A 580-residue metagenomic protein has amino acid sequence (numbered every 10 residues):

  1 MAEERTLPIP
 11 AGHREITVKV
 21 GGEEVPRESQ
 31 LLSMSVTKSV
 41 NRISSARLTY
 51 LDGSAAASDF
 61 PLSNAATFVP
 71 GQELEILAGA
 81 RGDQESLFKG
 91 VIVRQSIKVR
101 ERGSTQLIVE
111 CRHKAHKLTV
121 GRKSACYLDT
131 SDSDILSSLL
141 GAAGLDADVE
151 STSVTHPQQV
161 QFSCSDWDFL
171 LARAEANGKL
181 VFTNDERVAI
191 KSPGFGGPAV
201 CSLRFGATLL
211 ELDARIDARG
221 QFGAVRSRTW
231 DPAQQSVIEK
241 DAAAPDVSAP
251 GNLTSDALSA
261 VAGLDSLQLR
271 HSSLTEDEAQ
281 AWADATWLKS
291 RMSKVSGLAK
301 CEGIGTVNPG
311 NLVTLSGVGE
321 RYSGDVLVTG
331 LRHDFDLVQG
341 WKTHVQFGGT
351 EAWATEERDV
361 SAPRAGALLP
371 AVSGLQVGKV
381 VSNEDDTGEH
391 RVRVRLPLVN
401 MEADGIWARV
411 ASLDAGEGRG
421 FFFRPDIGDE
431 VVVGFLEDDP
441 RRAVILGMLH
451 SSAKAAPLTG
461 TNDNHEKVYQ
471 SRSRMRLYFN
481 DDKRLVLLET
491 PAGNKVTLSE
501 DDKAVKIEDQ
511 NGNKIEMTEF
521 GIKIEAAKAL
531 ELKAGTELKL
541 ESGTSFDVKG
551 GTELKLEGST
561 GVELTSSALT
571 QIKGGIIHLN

Functional and structural regions predicted by a protein language model:
M1-N580: Amphipathic alpha-helical and helix-coil boundary elements used as assembly and membrane-proximal scaffolds
